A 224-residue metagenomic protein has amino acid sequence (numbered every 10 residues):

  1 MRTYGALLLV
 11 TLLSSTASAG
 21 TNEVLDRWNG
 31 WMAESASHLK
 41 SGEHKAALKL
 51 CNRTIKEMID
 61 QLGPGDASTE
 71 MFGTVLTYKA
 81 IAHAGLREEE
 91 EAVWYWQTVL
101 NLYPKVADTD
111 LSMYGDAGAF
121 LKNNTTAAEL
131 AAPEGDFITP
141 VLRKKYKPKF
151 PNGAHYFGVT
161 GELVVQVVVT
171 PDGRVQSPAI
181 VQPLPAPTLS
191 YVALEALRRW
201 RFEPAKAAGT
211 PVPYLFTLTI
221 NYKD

Functional and structural regions predicted by a protein language model:
G20-N22, M58-E70, K105-T109: Flexible helix-coil transition and linker loops at the boundaries of alpha-helical arrays
D26, P64-M71, Y78, M113: Structural signature of alpha-solenoid helical repeat junctions
Y114-Y156, E195-R201: Acidic, low-complexity proline/glycine/alanine-rich linker and hinge segments
K144, H155, Y191-D224: Short, positively biased Gly/Pro-containing turn/loop motifs at secondary-structure boundaries
G158-V159, T170-K206: A short, well-structured alpha-helical segment
